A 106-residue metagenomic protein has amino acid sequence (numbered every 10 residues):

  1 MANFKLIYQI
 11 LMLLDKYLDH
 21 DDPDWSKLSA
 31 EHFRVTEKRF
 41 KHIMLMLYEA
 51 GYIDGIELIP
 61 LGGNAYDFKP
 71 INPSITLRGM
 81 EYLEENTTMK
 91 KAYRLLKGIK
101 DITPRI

Functional and structural regions predicted by a protein language model:
A2-H32: Short amphipathic alpha-helical interface segments
N3-F4, D21-D22, E37, M89 (+1 more regions): Alpha-helix N-cap/helix-initiation sites
F4-Y8, K38-K41, A50, P73 (+1 more regions): Non-catalytic, well-ordered alpha-helical scaffold segments
L11-Y17, L47, L83-N86: Generic structural signal for hydrophobic core residues of well-folded globular domains
W25-A30, I59-Y66: Short, surface-exposed loop/turn segments at secondary-structure junctions
R34-L58, K69-P70: Short amphipathic alpha-helical interaction segments
G62, Y66-G98: Short, amphipathic alpha-helical interaction segments positioned at domain boundaries
I99-I106: Short acidic DE-rich linear segments
